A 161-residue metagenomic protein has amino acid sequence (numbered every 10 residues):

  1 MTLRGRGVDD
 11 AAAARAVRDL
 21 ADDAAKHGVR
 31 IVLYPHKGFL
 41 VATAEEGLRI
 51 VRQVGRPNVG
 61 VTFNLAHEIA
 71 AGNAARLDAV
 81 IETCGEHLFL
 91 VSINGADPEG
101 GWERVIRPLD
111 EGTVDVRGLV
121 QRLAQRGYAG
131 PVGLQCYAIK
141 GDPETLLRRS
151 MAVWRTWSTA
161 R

Functional and structural regions predicted by a protein language model:
M1-V61: Active-site acidic/histidine proton-transfer and metal-coordination neighborhood in alpha/beta enzyme cores
R4-V8, Y34-G38, N64-A70, I93-P98 (+1 more regions): Active-site beta-loop-alpha junctions enriched in small/polar residues
D10-V17, T43, G47, L77 (+4 more regions): Aromatic/hydrophobic pocket-lining residues that form the small-molecule binding cavity in soluble enzyme cores
R18-D22, R52, E82, Q121-Q125 (+1 more regions): Surface-exposed alpha-helical segments enriched in charged/polar residues
D23-V29, V54, L119-A129, A160-R161: A structural motif corresponding to the C-terminal end of an alpha-helix and its immediate exit/capping segment
I31, G47, N64, V91 (+4 more regions): Conserved, mostly hydrophobic/aromatic
R52, D142-T159: Short, electropositive alpha-helical surface patch
A70-A129, Y137-G141, T145: Gly/Pro-rich active-site loop or hairpin
